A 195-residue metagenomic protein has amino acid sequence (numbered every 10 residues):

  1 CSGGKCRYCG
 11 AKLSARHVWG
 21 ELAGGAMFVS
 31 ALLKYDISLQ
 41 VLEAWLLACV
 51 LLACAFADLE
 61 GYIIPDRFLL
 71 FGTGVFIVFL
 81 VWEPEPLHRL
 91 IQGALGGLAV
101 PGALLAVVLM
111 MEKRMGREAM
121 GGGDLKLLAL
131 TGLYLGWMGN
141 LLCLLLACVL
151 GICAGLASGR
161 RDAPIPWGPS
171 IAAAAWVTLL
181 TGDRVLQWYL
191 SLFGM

Functional and structural regions predicted by a protein language model:
C1-H17: Membrane-proximal soluble regions of multi-pass membrane proteins
S2-K5, E21-V29: Short cysteine/histidine-rich metal-coordination sites, predominantly Zn2+-binding motifs
L13-L22, D66-R67: Select subsegments of transmembrane alpha-helices in polytopic membrane proteins, especially boundary-proximal
L32-E43: Transmembrane helix-loop-helix
Y35-D36, E83-P84, E112, G136-W137 (+2 more regions): Short helix-capping/hinge motifs at transmembrane helix termini and TM-loop junctions
V41, L46-C153, W188, L192-M195: Functional transmembrane core segments of multi-pass inner-membrane proteins
I77-V81, W176-D183: Aromatic-anchored segments of alpha-helical transmembrane domains
G121-G123, L156-V177: Interfacial loop-to-transmembrane junctions
